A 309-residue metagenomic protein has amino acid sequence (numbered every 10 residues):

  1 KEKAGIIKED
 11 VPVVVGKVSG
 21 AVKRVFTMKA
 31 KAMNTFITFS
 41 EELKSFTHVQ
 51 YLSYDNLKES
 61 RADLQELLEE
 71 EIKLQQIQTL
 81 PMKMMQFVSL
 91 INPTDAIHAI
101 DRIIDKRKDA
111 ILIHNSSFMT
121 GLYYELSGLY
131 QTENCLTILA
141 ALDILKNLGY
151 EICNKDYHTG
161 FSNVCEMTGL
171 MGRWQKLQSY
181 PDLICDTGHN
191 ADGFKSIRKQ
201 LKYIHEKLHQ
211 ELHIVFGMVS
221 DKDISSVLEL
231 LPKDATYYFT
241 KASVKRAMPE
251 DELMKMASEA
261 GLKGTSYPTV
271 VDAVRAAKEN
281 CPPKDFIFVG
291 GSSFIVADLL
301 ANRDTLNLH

Functional and structural regions predicted by a protein language model:
K1, K58, A62, E66 (+3 more regions): Nucleotide phosphate-binding/pyrophosphate-handling subdomain across enzymes that bind or process nucleotide phosphates
K1-S116, C135, L139-D156: Acidic, Mg2+-coordinating active-site environments of NTP-dependent enzymes
V13, D182-L183, L212-I214, D285-V289: Generic beta-sheet signal
V18-K29, N34-I37, L74, T94 (+4 more regions): C-terminal helical cap/extension that packs against the catalytic core of soluble nucleotide-cofactor enzymes
E42-K44, G217-V219, T240-R246: Short, acidic/turn-prone active-site loops that include or flank metal/cofactor- and phosphate-binding residues
F216-M218, G290-S293: Glycine-rich beta-strand-to-loop/alpha-helix junction loops that act as flexible
S292-H309: Glycine/aspartate-rich loop-and-adjacent alpha/beta segment that forms the canonical ThDP
